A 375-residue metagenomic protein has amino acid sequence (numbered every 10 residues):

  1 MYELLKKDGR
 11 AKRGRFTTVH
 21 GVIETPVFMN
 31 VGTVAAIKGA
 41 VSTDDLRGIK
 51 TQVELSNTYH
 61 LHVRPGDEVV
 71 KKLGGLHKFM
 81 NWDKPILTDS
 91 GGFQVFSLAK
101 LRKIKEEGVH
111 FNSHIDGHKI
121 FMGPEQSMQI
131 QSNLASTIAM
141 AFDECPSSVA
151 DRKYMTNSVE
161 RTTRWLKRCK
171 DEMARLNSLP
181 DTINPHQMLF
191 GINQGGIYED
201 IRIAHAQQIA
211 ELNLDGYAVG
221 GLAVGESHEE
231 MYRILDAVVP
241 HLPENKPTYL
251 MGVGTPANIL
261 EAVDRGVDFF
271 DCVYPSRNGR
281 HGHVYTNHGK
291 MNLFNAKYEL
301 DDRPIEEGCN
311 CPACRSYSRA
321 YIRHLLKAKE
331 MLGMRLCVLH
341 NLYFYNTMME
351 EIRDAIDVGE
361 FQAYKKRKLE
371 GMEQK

Functional and structural regions predicted by a protein language model:
M1-I183, A296-E299: Non-catalytic, usually N-terminal nucleic-acid engagement modules in DNA/RNA processing proteins
M1-R15, I23-M29, G39-A40, D143-V149 (+1 more regions): C-terminal extensions of enzymes
V19, N287, D357: Short, ordered coil/turn segments that flank beta-strands lining enzyme active or ligand-binding pockets
G21, E54, D89, Q131 (+5 more regions): Conserved, mostly hydrophobic/aromatic
Q126, I130, N157, R161-R168 (+5 more regions): A non-catalytic, amphipathic alpha-helix used as a structural packing/dimerization or gating element in enzyme scaffolds
A135, L166, K170-M173, N177 (+4 more regions): Structural signal for hydrophobic packing residues in well-ordered secondary-structure cores of soluble enzyme domains
S147-R152, T156, G216-L222, M331-M334: Glycine- and acidic
T163, E172, L176, N184 (+1 more regions): Glycine-rich phosphate/ribose-binding loops and adjacent secondary-structure elements that form binding surfaces
